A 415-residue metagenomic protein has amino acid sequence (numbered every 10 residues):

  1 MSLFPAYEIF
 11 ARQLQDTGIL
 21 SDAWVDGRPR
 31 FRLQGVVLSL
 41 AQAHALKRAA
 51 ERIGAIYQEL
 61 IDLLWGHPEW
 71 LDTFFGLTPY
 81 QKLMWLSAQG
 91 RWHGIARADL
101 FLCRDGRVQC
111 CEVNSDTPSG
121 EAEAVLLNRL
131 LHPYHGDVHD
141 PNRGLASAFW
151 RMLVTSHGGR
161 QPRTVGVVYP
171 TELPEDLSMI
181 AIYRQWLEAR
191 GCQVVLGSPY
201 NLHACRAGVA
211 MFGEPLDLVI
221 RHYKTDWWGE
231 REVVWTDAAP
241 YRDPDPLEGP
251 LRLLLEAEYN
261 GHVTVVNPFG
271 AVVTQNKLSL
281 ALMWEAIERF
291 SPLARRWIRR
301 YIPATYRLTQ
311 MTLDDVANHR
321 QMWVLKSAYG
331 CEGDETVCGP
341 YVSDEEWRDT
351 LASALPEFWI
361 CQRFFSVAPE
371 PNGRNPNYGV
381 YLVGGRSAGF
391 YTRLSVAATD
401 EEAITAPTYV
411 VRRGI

Functional and structural regions predicted by a protein language model:
M1-I415: Preference for protein termini
